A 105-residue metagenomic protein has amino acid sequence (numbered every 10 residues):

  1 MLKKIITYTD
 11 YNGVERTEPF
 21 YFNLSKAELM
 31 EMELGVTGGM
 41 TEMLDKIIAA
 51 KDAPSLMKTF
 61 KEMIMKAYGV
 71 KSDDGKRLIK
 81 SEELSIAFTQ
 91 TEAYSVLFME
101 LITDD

Functional and structural regions predicted by a protein language model:
M1-E42: Short, charged/polar N-terminal "headpieces" of proteins
I5-T9, K51-P54, E83-L84: Intrinsically disordered, low-complexity boundary segments flanking structured domains
S25, D52, I102-D105: Residues that cap or delimit alpha-helices
E28-E62: Acidic, aromatic-enriched beta-alpha/helix-loop junctions
I47, A67-Y68, E100-L101: Generic structural signal for hydrophobic core residues of well-folded globular domains
A53, K58-D74, L78: Short, structured surface segments that line ligand/substrate-binding pockets
S72-D105: C-terminal charged interaction modules
